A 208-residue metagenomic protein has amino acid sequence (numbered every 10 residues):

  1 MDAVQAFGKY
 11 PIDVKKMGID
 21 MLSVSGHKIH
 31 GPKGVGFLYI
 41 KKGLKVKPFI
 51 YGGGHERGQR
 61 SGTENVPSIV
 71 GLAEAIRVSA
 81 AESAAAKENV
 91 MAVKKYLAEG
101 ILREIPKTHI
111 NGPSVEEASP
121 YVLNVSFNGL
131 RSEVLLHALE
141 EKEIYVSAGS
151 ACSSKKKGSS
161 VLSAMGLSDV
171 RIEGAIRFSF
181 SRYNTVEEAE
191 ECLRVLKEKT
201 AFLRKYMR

Functional and structural regions predicted by a protein language model:
M1-R208: Pyridoxal 5′-phosphate
